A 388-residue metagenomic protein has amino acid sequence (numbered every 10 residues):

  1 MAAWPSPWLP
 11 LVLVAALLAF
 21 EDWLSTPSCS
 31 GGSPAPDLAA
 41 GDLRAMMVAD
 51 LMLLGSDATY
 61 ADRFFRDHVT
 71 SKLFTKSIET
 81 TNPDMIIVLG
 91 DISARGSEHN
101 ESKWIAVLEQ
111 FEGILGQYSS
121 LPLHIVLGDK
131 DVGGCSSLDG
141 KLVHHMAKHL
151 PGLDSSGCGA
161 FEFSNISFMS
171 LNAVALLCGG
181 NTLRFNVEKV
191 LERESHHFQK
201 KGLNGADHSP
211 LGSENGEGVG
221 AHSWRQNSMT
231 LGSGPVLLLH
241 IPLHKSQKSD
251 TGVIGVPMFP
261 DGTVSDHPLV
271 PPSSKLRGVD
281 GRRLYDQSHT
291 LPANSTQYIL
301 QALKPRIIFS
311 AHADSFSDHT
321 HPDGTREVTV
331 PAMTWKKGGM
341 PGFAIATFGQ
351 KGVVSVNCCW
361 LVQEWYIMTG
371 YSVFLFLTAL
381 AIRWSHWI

Functional and structural regions predicted by a protein language model:
A2-I105, Q110: N-terminal active-site segment of His-dependent metallophosphoesterases
W4-G32, G157, D250, M258-S288 (+1 more regions): Binuclear metal-dependent phosphoesterase catalytic core
F20-L24, G41-R44, N82-M85, Y118-L123 (+3 more regions): Loop/turn elements at helix/coil->beta-strand transitions in domains of secreted/extracellular proteins
P27-D37, S97-G234, D250, I254-V264 (+3 more regions): Extended active-site neighborhood of metal-dependent phosphoesterases/phosphodiesterases
D42-D57, N165-G179, P235-K245, I307 (+2 more regions): Active-site-proximal beta-strand elements of phosphoester/diester hydrolases
V48, L89, V126-L127, L238 (+1 more regions): Generic enzyme active-site microenvironment
A49, M85-I92, N165-A173, K275-G278: Surface-exposed beta-strand-to-loop junctions that form interaction patches on eukaryotic regulatory domains
L53-G55, A94-G96, L127-S136, L176-G179 (+2 more regions): Active-site environment of divalent metal-dependent phosphoester hydrolases
